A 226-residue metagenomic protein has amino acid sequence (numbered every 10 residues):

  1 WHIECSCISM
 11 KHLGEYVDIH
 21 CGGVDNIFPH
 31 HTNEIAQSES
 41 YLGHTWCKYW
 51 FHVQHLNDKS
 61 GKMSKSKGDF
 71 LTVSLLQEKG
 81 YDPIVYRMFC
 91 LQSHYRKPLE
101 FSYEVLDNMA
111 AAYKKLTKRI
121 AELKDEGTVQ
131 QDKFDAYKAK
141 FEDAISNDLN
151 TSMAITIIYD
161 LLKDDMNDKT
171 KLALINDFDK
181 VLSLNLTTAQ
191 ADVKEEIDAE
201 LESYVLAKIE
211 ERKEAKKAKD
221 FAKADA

Functional and structural regions predicted by a protein language model:
W1-E122: Alpha-helical recognition segments enriched in aromatics with Gly/Pro capping that present substrate-recognition
K65-K223: Conserved nucleotide- and phosphate/pyrophosphate-binding catalytic cores in adenylate/nucleotidyl-handling enzymes
A226: Positively charged interface segments
